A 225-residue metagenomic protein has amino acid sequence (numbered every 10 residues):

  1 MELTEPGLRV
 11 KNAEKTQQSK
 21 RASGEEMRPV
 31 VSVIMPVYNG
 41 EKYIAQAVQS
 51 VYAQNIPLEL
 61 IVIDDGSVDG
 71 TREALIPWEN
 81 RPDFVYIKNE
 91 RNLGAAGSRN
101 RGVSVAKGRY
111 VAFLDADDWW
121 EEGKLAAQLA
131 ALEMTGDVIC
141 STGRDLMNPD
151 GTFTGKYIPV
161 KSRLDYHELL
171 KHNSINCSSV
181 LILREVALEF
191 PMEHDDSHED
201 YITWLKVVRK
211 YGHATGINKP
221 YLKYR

Functional and structural regions predicted by a protein language model:
P29-S32, E59, I202: Cell-envelope/extracellular polymer assembly enzymes that use nucleotide-activated donors
Y43-A45, D69-P77, G123: Acidic helix N-cap motif at the loop->helix transition within catalytic regions of sugar-transfer enzymes
Q49-L58: Short, acidic, metal-binding catalytic loop of nucleotide-sugar glycosyltransferases
S50, D64-E73, R91, D115: A conserved acidic beta->alpha catalytic loop
N89-A106: Glycine-rich, basic loop-to-helix element that forms the pyrophosphate-binding segment of sugar-nucleotide handling
V111: Short aromatic/hydrophobic "clamp" motif used to bind/position activated sugar donors
G123-T154: Conserved donor NDP-sugar-binding/catalytic core segment of glycosyltransferases
V160-R225: Conserved nucleotide-sugar donor-binding catalytic segment
